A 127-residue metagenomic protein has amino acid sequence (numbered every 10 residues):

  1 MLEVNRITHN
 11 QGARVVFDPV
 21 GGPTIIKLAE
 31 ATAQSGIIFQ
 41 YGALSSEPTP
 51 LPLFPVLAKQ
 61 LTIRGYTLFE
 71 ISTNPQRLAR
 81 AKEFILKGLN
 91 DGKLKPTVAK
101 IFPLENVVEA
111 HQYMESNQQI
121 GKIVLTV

Functional and structural regions predicted by a protein language model:
M1-V127: Terminal helix/beta-alpha structural elements that buttress the NAD(P)+-binding lobe
